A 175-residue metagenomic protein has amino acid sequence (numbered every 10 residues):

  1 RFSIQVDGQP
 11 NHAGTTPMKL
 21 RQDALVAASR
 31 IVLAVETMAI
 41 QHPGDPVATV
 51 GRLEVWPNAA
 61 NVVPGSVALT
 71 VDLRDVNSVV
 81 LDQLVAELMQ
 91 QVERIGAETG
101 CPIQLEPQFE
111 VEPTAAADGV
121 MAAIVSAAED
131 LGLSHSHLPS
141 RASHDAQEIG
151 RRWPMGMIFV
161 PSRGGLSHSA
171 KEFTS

Functional and structural regions predicted by a protein language model:
R1-G8, S126, G156-F159: Acidic-glycine-rich active-site phosphate/pyrophosphate-binding loop
R1-V79: Midchain, well-structured core segments that form catalytic/ion-binding scaffolds
K19-H42, V85, Q90, V160-S175: His/Asp/Glu-rich mid-to-C-terminal helical/loop segments that flank catalytic regions of hydrolases
T37-V50, I95-E106, G132-P139: Flexible, glycine/charged-enriched surface loops at secondary-structure junctions
T49-N58, L69-N77, P102-M121, R141 (+1 more regions): A short beta-alpha structural unit
V80-L84: Solvent-exposed, non-transmembrane alpha-helical starts
P113-L131, G156: Short, low-order "capping/linker" segments at domain edges
H135-S175: Zn-dependent metallopeptidase/amidohydrolase metal-coordination segment
